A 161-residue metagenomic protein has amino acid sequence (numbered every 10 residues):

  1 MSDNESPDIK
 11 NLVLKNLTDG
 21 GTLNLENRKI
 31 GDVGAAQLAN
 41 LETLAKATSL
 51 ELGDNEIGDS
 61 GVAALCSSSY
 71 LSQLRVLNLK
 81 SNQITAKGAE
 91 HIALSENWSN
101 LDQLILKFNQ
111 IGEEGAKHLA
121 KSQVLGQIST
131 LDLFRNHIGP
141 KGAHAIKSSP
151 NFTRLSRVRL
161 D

Functional and structural regions predicted by a protein language model:
M1-P7, N11-L12, G20-L23, I128-T130 (+1 more regions): C-terminal capping region of solenoid repeat domains
S2-V62: LRR N-terminal entry segment and analogous cap-like coil->beta motifs
D8-T18, Q37-A45, A64-S72, H91-S99 (+2 more regions): Leucine-rich repeat
L23-L25, T48-L52, L74-L79, L101-L106 (+2 more regions): Conserved hydrophobic beta-strand positions in leucine-rich repeat
E51-Y70, V76-W98: Alpha-helical adaptor scaffolds
Q83, N97-Q110: A mid-sequence interfacial segment
